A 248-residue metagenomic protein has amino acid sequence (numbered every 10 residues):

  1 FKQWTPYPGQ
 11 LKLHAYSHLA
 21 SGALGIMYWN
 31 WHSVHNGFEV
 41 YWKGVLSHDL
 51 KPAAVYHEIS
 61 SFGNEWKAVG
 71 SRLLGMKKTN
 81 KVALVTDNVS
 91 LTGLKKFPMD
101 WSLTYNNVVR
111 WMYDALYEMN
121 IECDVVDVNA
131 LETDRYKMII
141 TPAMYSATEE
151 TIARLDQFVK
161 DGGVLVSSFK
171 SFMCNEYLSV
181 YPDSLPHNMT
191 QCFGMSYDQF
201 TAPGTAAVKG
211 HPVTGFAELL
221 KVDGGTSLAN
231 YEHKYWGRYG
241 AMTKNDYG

Functional and structural regions predicted by a protein language model:
F1-W111, M195-A217, L228-G240: Hydrophobic targeting/anchoring helices
P6-Q10, A143-G248: A conserved amphipathic helix/loop scaffold that creates a polar/acidic microenvironment used either to coordinate
W29-H35, V128-N129, K170-M173: Short, solvent-exposed turn/loop segments enriched in Gly/Ser/Thr/Pro and often Arg
L74-G75, N80-K81, Y117-M119, T133-Y136: Catalytic-domain carbohydrate-binding cleft regions of carbohydrate-active enzymes
M112-E132: A short, well-structured beta->alpha microelement
D134-Y145: Short, well-ordered secondary-structure micro-motifs within conserved domains or adaptor modules
